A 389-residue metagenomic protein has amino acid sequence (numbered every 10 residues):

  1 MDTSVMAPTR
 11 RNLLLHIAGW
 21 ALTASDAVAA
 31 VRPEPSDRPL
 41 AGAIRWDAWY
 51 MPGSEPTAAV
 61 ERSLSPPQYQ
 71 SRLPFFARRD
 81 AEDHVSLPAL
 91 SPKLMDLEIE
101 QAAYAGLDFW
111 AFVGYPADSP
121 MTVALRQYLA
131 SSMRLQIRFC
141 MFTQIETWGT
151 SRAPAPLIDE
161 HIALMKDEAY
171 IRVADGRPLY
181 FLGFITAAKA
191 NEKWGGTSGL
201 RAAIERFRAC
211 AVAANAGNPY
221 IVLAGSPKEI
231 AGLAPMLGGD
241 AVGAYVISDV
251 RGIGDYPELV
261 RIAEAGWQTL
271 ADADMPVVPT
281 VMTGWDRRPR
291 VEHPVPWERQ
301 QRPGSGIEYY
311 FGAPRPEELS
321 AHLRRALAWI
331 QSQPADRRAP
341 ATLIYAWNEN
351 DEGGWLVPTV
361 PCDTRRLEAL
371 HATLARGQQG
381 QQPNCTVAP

Functional and structural regions predicted by a protein language model:
M1-T3, R11, S25, E349: Intrinsic-disorder/low-complexity regions
T3-W20: N-terminal secretory signal peptides and thylakoid transit peptides that target proteins across membranes
A7, A24-S36: C-terminal segment of N-terminal export signals and the immediately downstream linker at the start of the mature
H16-I17, S25, P67, F76: Low-complexity, intrinsically disordered/propeptide-like segments
L22-S25, T359: Alpha-helical transmembrane segments and their juxtamembrane interfaces
V31-P389: Glycan-processing catalytic domains of CAZymes
